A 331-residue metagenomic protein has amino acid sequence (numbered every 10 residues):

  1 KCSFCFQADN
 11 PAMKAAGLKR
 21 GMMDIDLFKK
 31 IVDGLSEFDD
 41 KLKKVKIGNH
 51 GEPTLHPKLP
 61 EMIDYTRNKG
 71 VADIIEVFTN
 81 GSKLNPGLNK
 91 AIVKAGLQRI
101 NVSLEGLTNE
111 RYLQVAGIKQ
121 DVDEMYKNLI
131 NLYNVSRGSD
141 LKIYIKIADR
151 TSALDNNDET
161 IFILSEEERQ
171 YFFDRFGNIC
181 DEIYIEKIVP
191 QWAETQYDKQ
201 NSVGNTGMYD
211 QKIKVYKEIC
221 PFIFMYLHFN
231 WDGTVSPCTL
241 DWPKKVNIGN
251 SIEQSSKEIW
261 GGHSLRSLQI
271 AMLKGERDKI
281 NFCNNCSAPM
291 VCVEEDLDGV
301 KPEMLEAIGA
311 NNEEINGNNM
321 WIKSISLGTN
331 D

Functional and structural regions predicted by a protein language model:
K1, P11-K14, P53-H56, N85 (+7 more regions): Short catalytic/ligand-binding loop motif for oxyanion handling, primarily in non-cytosolic enzymes, centered on
K1-R99, E110-V115, K119-K127, V293-D331: Conserved alpha-helical substructure of the radical SAM core
Q7-N10, L97, E105, A116-G117 (+4 more regions): A generic structural signal for secondary-structure junctions that act as hinges or helix/strand caps at the edges
R20, G81, K217, Y226 (+1 more regions): Short basic coil micro-motifs at the edges of alpha-helical modules that engage polyanionic partners
F38-G48, K69, D73-E76, A95-T108 (+3 more regions): Conserved C-terminal portion of the radical SAM core fold that forms the substrate/S-adenosylmethionine-binding
N128, N134-K142, D174-E218, T234-V293: C-terminal accessory region of radical SAM enzymes
N156-E159, E194-Q211, E306-M320: Charged, glycine/proline-rich intrinsically disordered loops and linkers
P221-I223: Short, small/polar residue-rich loop motifs at catalytic or cofactor-binding pockets
